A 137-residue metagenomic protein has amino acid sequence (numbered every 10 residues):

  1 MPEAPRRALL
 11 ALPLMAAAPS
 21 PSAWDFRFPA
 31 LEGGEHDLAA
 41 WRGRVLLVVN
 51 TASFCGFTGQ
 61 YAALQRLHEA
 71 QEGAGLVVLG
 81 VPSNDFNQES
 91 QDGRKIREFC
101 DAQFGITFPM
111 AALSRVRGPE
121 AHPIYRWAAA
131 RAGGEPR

Functional and structural regions predicted by a protein language model:
M1-P13: N-terminal secretory signal peptides and thylakoid transit peptides that target proteins across membranes
M15-S22: Bacterial Sec-dependent signal peptides at the C-terminal "C-region" and cleavage site
W24-D25, A112, R126: Terminal helix/beta-alpha structural elements that buttress the NAD(P)+-binding lobe
F26-V45, H68-Q71: A short beta-strand-turn-helix
N50-F54: Amphipathic alpha-helical repeat scaffolds
F57-H122: Structural microenvironment flanking redox-active thiols in thiol-disulfide oxidoreductases
R115-R137: Thiol/disulfide oxidoreductase modules built on the thioredoxin-like
